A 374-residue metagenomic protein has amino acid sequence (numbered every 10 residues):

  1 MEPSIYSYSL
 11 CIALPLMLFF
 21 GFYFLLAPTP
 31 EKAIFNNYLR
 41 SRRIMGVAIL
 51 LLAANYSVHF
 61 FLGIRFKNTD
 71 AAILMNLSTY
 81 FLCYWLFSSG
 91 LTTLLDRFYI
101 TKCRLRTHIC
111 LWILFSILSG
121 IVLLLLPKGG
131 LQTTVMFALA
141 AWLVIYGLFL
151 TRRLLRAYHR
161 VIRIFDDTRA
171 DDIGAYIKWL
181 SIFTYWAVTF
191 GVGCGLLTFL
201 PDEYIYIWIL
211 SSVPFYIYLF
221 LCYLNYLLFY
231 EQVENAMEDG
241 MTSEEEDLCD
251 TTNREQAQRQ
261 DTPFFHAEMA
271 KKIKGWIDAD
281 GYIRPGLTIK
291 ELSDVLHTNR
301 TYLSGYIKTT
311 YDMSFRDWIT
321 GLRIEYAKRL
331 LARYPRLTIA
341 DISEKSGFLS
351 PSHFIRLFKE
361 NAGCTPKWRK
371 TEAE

Functional and structural regions predicted by a protein language model:
M1-I117, L131-T134, A138: N-terminal low-complexity or simple alpha-helical regulatory segments that function as activation/interaction modules
I34-A54, H108-I109, T134-L197, I207-Y216: Alpha-helical transmembrane segments of multi-pass integral membrane proteins
S57-A71, V188-Y206: Alpha-helical transmembrane segments and their membrane-interface junctions in multi-pass membrane proteins
D70-G90, F199-Y223: Hydrophobic alpha-helical transmembrane segments and immediately flanking/interface helices in integral membrane
L86-T107, V213-D239: Alpha-helical transmembrane segments and their immediate juxtamembrane interface regions
R152-F165, L196-D202, Y216-M241: Juxtamembrane or sensor-core-proximal signal-transducing alpha helices that couple sensory domains to cytosolic
Y223-K345, L357-E360, K367-E374: Membrane-proximal linker segments that couple transmembrane helices to downstream signaling/catalytic modules
R300, S350-S352: The DNA-contacting recognition helix of HTH DNA-binding domains and analogous helical DNA-recognition elements
